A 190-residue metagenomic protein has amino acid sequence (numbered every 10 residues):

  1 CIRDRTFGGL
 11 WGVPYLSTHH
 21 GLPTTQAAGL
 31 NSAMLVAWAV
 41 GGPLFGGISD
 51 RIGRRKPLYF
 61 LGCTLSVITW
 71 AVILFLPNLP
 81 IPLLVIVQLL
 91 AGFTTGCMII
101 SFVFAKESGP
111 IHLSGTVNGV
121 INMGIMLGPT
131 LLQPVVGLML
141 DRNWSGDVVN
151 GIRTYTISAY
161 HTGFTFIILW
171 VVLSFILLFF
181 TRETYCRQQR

Functional and structural regions predicted by a protein language model:
R3-F45, P129-G137: Extracytoplasmic gate region of multi-pass secondary transporters
G42-R54: Helix-to-loop junctions at the C-terminal end of transmembrane segments in multipass secondary transporters
R51-T64: Cytoplasmic membrane-interface "Motif A"-like loop-to-helix N-cap segments of 12-TM Major Facilitator Superfamily
T64-N78: C-terminal ends and interior cores of transmembrane alpha-helices in multi-pass membrane transporters/permeases
L74, T162-R190: Multi-pass alpha-helical transporter architecture, strongest for 12-TM Major Facilitator/SLC carriers used
I81-I99: Hydrophobic core of transmembrane alpha-helices in multi-pass small-molecule transporters, especially MFS/SLC-type
G96-P110: Intracellular juxtamembrane helix-capping segments at the cytosolic ends of symmetry-related transmembrane helices
I111-S145: A late C-terminal transmembrane helix in Major Facilitator Superfamily
